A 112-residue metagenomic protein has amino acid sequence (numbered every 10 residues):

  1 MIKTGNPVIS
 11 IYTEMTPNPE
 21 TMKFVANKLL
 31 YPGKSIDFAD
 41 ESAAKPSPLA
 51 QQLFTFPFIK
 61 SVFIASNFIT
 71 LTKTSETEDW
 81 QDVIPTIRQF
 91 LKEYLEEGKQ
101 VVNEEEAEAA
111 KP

Functional and structural regions predicted by a protein language model:
M1-V8: N-terminal mitochondrial targeting presequence
I2, T13, P19, Q52: Long, contiguous binding/interaction regions
P17-D40: Short glycine-/aliphatic-rich beta-strand segments at the starts of folded cytosolic domains
D37-E41, K45-P46, P57-F58: Compact, charge-rich alpha-helical regulatory domains located at protein termini
A50-F68: Short acidic amphipathic segments
N67-E76, W80: Short glycine/threonine-rich beta-strand-turn micro-motifs
T77-L95: Charge-rich, low-aromatic oligomerization/scaffolding segments with amphipathic character
G98-P112: Long, charged amphipathic helices and adjacent flexible linkers at domain junctions
